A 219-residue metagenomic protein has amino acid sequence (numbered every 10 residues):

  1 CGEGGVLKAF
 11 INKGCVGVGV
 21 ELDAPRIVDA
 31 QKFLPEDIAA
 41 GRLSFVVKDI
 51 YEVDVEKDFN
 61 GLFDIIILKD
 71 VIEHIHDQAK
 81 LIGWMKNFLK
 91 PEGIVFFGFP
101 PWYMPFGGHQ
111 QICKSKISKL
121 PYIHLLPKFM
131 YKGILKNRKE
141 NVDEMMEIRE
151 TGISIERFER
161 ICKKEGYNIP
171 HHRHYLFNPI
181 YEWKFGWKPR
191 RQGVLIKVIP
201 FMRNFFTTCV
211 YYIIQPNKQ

Functional and structural regions predicted by a protein language model:
C1-G108, Y211-P216: Conserved SAM-binding loop
H76-W84, I94-Q215: S-adenosyl-L-methionine-dependent methyltransferase catalytic module, highlighting the catalytic core
